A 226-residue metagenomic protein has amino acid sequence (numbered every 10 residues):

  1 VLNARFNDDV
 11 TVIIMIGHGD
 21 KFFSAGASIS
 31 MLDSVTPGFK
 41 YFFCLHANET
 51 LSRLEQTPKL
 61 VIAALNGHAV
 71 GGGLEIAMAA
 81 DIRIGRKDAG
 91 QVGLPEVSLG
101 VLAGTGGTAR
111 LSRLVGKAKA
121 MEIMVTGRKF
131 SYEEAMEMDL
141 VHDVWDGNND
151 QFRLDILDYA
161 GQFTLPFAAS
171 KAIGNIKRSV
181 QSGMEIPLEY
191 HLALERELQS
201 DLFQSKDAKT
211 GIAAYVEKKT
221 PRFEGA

Functional and structural regions predicted by a protein language model:
V1-V35, R53-A64, R86-Q91, A168: A structural preference for short, pocket-lining loop segments at secondary-structure junctions
N3, G85-G90, Y132, V141-A193 (+2 more regions): C-terminal long alpha-helix characteristic of the crotonase
S34-L45: A short acidic, glycine-rich active-site loop that binds or catalyzes chemistry on phosphate/adenosine moieties
T50, L54-Q56, A64, V70-M124 (+2 more regions): CoA-thioester-processing core
G71, G127-E134: Acidic, divalent-metal-coordinating active-site segment for phosphoryl/phosphodiester hydrolysis, typified by short
